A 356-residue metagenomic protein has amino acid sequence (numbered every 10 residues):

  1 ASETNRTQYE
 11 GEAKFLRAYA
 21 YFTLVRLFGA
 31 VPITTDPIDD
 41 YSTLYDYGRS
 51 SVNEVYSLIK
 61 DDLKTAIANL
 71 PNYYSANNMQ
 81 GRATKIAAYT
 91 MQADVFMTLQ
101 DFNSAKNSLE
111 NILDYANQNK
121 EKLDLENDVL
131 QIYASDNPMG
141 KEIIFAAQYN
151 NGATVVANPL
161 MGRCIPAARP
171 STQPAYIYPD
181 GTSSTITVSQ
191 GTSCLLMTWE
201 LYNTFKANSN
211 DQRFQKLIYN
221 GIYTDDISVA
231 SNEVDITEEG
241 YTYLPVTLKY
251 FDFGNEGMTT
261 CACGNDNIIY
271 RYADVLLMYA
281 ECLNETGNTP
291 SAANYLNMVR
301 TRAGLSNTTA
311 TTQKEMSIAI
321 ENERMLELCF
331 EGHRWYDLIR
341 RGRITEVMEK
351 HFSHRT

Functional and structural regions predicted by a protein language model:
A1-F28, L44, S50-S57, L63-A76 (+4 more regions): Conserved, well-structured interaction surfaces
T34-D36, P71-M91, M97-Q173, S306-A319 (+2 more regions): Short, surface-exposed recognition loops and adjoining beta-strand edges that mediate ligand/DNA contacts, enriched
Q118-L276, E281-E285, I344-T356: Elongated scaffold/linker segments in the mid-to-C-terminal portions of large proteins
